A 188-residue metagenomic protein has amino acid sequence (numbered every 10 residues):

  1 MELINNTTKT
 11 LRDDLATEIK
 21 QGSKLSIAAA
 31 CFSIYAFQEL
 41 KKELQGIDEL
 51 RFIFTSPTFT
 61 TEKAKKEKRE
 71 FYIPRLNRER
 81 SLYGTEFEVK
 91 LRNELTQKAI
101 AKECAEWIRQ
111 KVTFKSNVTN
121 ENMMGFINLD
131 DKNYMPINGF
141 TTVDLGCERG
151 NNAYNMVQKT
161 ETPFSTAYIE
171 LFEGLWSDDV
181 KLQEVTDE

Functional and structural regions predicted by a protein language model:
M1-E188: PLD/PLD-like phosphodiesterase catalytic module centered on the HKD motif
